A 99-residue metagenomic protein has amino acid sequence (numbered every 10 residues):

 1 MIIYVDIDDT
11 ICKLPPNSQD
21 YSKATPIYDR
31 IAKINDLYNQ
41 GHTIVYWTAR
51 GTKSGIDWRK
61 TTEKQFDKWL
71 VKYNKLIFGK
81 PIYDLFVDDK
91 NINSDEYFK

Functional and structural regions predicted by a protein language model:
M1-K99: Catalytic phosphate/metal-binding cores of nucleic-acid and nucleotide-processing enzymes, i.e., regions that mediate
